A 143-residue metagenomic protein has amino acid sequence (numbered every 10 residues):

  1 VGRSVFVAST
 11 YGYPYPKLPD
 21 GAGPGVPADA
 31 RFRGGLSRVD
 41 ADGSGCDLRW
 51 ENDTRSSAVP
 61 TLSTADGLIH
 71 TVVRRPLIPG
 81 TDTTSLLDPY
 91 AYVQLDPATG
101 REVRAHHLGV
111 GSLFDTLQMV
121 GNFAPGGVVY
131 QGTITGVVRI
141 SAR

Functional and structural regions predicted by a protein language model:
G2-G111: Loop/turn-rich, solvent-exposed surfaces of beta-rich toroidal or solenoidal domains
F114-R143: Blade-level signature of beta-propeller repeat domains, shared across WD40, Kelch, NHL, RCC1 and BNR/Asp-box propellers
